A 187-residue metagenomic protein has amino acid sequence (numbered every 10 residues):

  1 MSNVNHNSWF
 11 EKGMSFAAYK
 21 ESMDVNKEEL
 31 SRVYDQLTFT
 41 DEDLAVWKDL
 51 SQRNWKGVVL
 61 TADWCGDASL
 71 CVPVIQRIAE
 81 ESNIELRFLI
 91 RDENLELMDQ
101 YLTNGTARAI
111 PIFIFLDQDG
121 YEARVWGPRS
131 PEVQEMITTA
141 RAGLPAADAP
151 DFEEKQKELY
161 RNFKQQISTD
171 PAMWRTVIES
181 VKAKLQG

Functional and structural regions predicted by a protein language model:
M1-W55, E80-E81, E85, D99-R108 (+1 more regions): Non-globular targeting/processing and membrane-anchoring segments
F39-D41, A68-L70, L95-L97: Short amphipathic alpha-helical surface micro-motifs
V46-R77: Local sequence-structure signature of Cys/Sec-based thiol-disulfide redox active-site neighborhoods
V58-T61, I75, N83-M98, L116-Q118: Thiol-based oxidoreductase modules, predominantly thioredoxin-like and allied folds used for disulfide exchange
C65, N94, Y121, P131: Surface-exposed, flexible loop/turn segments at secondary-structure boundaries
